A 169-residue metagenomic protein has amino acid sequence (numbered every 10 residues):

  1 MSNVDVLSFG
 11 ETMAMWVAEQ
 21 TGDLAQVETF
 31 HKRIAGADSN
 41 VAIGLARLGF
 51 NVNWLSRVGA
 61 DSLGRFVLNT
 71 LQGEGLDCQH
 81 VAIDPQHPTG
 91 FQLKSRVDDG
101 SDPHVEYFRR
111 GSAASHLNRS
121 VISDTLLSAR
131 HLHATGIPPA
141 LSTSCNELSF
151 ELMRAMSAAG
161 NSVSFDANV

Functional and structural regions predicted by a protein language model:
M1-D77: Glycine-rich phosphate/adenosyl-contacting loop at the front of the ribokinase-like
S2-N3, L127-S128, A159: Residue-level preference for short coil/turn positions at secondary-structure junctions
E28, Q79-V81, G160: Short acidic capping loops at alpha-helix termini that bridge into adjacent secondary structure
F30-H31, R109-A114, L141-S142, V169: Short, flexible loop segments at the rims of nucleotide/cofactor-binding pockets, characterized by
I43, I122-L127, E147-F150, R154: Amphipathic, non-transmembrane alpha-helical secondary structure
N51-I137: Conserved N-terminal subdomain of the carbohydrate kinase-like
H131, I137-V169: Conserved beta-alpha-beta core of the PfkB/ribokinase-like small-molecule kinase fold
